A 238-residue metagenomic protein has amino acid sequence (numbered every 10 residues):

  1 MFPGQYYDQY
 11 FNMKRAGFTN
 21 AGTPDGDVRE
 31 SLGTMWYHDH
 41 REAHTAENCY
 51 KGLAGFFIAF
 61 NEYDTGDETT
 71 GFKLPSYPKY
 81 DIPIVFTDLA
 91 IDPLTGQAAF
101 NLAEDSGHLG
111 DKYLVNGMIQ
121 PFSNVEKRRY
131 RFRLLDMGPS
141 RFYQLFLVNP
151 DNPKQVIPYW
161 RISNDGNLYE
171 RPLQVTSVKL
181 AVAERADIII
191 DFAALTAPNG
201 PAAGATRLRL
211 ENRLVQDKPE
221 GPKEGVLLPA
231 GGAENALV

Functional and structural regions predicted by a protein language model:
M1, F86, A90-V238: Histidine- and aromatic-rich segments of cupredoxin/plastocyanin-like copper-binding domains
M1-N48: A conserved hydrophobic secondary-structure block that centers on an alpha-helix together with its immediately flanking
N20-P24, H38, T45-L53, E68-T70 (+4 more regions): Short, solvent-exposed loop/turn and secondary-structure capping segments
D25-D27, T45, F72, F122 (+1 more regions): Outer-membrane beta-barrel proteins
T34, Y50-A54, K79-D81, A205 (+1 more regions): Short edge beta-strand segments in beta-sheet-rich domains
F56-I58: Short beta-strand edge segments in extracellular beta-sheet folds
N61-P78: Low-complexity, Pro/Ser/Thr- and charge-rich linker/hinge segments at domain boundaries
